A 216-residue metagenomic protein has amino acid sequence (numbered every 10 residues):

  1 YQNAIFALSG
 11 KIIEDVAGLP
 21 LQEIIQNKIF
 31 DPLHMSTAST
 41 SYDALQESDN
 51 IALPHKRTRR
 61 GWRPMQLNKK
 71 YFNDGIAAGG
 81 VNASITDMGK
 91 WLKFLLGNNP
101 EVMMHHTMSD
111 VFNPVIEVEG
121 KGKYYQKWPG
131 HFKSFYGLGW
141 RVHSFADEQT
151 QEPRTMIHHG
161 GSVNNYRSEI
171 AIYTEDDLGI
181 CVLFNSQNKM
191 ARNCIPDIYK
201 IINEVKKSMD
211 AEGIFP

Functional and structural regions predicted by a protein language model:
Y1-S162: Short, surface-exposed loop or secondary-structure junction motifs that flank catalytic or metal-binding residues
I12-I13, I25, I180-V182, I198: Hydrophobic aliphatic residue packing
T58-R60, G160, D176-L178, Y199-E204: Short, low-complexity, polar/charged sequence segments that are solvent-exposed and flexible
N73, N165-Y166, N188-A191: A short local loop/turn or secondary-structure capping micro-motif enriched for an aromatic residue
I116-Y124, P153, V182-P216: Short, gly/Ser/Thr-rich active-site loops of penicillin-recognizing serine hydrolases
H158-H159, R167-S186: Short, well-ordered beta-strand elements
